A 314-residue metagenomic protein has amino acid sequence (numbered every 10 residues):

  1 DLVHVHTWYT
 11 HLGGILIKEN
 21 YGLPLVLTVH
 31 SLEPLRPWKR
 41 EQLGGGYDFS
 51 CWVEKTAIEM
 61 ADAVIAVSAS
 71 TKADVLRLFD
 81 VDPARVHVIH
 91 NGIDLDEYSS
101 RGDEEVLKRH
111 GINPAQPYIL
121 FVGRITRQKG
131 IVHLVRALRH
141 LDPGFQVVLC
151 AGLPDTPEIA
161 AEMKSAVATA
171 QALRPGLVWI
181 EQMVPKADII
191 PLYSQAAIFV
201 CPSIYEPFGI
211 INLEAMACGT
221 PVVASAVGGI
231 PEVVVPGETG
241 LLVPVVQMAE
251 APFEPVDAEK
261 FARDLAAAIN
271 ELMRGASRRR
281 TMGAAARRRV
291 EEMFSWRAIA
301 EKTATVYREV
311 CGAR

Functional and structural regions predicted by a protein language model:
S70, G92: Carbohydrate-associated surface elements
I93, Q146-S165: Glycosyltransferase donor-sugar binding loop
S99-I112: A short helix/loop element that forms part of the nucleotide-sugar donor recognition site in Leloir-type
P117, F121, T126-H140, A161: A conserved mid-protein helix/loop that constitutes part of the nucleotide-sugar donor-binding site
A160-M183, A187: Nucleotide-activated donor-binding/catalytic signature segment of Leloir-type glycosyltransferases, i.e., the conserved
P191-A196: Short alpha-helical donor nucleotide-sugar binding micro-motif in glycosyltransferases
I198, P221-A224, V234, L241-L242: Short hydrophobic beta-strand element within catalytic cores of glycosyltransferases and related nucleotide-activated
I204: Aromatic "clamp/platform" in nucleotide-sugar-dependent glycosyltransferases that forms part of the donor/acceptor
